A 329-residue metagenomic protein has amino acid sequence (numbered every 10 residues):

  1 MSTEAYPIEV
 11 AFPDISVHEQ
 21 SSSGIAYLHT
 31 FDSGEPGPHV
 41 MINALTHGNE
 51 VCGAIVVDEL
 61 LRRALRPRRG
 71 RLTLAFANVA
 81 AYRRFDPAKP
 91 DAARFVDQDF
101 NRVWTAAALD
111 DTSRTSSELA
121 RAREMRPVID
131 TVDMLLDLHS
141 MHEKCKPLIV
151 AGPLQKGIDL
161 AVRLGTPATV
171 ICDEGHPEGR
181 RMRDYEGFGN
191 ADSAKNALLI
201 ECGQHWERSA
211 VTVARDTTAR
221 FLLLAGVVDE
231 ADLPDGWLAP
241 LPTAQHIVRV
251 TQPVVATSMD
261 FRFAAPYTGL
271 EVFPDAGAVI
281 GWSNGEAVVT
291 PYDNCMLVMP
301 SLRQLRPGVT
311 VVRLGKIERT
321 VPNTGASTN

Functional and structural regions predicted by a protein language model:
M1-N329: Structured catalytic-domain cores with a bias toward divalent-metal coordination
